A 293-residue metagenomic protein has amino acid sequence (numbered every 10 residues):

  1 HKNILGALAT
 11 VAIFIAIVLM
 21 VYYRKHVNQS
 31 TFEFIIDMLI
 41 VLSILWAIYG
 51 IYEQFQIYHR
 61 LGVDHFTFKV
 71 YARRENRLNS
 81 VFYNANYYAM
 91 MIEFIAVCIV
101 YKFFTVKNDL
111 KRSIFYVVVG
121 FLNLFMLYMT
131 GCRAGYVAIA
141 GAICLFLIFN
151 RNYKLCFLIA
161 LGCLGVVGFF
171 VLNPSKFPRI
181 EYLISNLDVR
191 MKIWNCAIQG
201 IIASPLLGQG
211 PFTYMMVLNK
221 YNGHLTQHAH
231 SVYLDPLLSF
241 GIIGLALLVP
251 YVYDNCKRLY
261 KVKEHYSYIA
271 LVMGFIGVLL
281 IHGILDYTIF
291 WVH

Functional and structural regions predicted by a protein language model:
H1-L5, Y128-M129, P178, I284-F290: Membrane-interface helix caps and helix-loop-helix hairpins in membrane proteins
H1-Y22: Membrane-anchoring hydrophobic segments
N3-A7, N79-I92, R133-G135, A229 (+2 more regions): Membrane-interface micro-motifs in multi-pass membrane enzymes
A12-A16, E33-F66, A72, S80-F149 (+3 more regions): Alpha-helical transmembrane segments of multi-pass inner-membrane proteins
E33, I48-I57, T130, L147-L187 (+2 more regions): A membrane-periplasm/extracellular boundary helix in multi-pass inner-membrane enzymes that assemble envelope glycans
S80, L124, N195, H224-L259 (+1 more regions): A conserved mid-to-late transmembrane alpha helix and its immediate loop/hinge that forms the functional core
K176, E181-N195, Q199-A203, L207-F240: Long extracytoplasmic/lumenal interhelical loops at the membrane interface of multi-pass membrane proteins
F240, A270-H293: Membrane helix-loop boundary segments at the extracytoplasmic
